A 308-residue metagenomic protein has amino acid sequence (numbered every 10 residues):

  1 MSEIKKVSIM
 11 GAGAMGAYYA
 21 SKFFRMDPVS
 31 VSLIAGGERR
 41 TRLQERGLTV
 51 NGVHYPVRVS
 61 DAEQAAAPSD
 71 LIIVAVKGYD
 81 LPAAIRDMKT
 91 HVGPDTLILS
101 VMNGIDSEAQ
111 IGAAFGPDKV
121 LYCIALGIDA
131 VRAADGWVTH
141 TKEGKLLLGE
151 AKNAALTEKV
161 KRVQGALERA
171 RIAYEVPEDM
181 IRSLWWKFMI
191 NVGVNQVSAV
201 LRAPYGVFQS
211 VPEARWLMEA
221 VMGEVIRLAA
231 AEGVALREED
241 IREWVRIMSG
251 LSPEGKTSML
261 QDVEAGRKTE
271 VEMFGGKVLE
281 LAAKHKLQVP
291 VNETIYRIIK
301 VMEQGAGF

Functional and structural regions predicted by a protein language model:
M1-P56: NAD(P)+-binding Rossmann beta1-loop-alpha1 motif at the extreme N-terminus of oxidoreductases
S2-E3, G165-E168, E219-F308: NAD(P)-dependent Rossmann-like dehydrogenase/reductase catalytic/cofactor-binding core
I4-K5, D70, G144: Nucleotide donor/acceptor-binding cores
S21, R25, R86-T90, A113 (+3 more regions): Short, well-ordered alpha-helices that flank and scaffold nucleotide-derived cofactor binding pockets
R39-Q44, E108-A109, L156: Short, charged/polar "capping" segments at the starts of alpha-helices and the immediately preceding loops
R42, T90-H91, A114-K119, A134-G193 (+1 more regions): Internal alpha-helical scaffold of NAD(P)-dependent oxidoreductase catalytic cores
G52-W137: Rossmann-like NAD(P)(H) cofactor-binding subdomain of soluble oxidoreductases
